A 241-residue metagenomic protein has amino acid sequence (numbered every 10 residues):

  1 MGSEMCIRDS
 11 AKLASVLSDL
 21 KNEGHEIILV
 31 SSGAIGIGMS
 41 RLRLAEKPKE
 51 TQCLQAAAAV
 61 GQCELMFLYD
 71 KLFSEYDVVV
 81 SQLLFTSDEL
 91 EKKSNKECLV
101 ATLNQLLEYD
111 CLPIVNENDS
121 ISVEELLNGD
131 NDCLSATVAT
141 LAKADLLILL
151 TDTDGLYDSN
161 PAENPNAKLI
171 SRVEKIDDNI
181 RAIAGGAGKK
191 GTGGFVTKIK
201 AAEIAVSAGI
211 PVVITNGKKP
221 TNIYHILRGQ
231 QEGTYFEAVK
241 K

Functional and structural regions predicted by a protein language model:
S3-E4, R8-K241: C-terminal catalytic "cap/lid" subdomain
